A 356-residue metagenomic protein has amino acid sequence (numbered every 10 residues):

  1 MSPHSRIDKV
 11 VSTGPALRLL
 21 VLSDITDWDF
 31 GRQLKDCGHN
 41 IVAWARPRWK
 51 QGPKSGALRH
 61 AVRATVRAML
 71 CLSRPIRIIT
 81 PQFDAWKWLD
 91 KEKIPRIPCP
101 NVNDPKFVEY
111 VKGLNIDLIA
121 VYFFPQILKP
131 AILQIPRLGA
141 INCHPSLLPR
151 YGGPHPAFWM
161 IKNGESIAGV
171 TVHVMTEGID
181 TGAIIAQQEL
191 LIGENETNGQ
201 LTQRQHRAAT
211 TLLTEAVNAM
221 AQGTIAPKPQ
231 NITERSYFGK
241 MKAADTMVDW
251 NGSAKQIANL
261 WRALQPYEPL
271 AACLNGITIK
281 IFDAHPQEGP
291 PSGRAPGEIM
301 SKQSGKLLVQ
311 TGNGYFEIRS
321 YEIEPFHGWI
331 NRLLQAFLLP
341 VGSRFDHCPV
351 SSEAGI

Functional and structural regions predicted by a protein language model:
M1-P266, P286, S301-L307, T311-R319 (+1 more regions): One-carbon transfer enzymes
P229-Q230, A272-G276: Short coil/turn segments at secondary-structure boundaries
K255, R294-G297: Flavin-dependent oxidoreductases
P269-L274, F345: Short conserved beta-strand and strand-loop elements enriched in small hydrophobics with frequent Asp/Gly
L274-A295: Short, solvent-exposed recognition patches
